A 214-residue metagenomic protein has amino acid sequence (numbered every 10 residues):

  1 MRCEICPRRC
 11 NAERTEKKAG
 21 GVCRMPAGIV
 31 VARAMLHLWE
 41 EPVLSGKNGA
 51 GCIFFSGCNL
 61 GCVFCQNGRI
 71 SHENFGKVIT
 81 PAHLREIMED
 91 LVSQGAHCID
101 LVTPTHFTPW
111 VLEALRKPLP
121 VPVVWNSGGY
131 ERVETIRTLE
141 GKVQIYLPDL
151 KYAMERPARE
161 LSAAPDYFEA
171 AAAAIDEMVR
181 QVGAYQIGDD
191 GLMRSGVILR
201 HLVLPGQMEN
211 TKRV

Functional and structural regions predicted by a protein language model:
R2-N59, V63, N67-H72: N-terminal [4Fe-4S]-dependent radical SAM core
K17, E73, Y185-D189: Secondary-structure transition/capping residues
M35-W39, H83-R85, S127: Short acidic (Asp/Glu) patches
I53, V78-A82: Residues at secondary-structure transition points
G68-I79, A96-I99: Glycine-rich phosphate-binding "P-loop"
E86-V214: Conserved AdoMet/S-adenosylmethionine-binding subsite of the radical SAM
